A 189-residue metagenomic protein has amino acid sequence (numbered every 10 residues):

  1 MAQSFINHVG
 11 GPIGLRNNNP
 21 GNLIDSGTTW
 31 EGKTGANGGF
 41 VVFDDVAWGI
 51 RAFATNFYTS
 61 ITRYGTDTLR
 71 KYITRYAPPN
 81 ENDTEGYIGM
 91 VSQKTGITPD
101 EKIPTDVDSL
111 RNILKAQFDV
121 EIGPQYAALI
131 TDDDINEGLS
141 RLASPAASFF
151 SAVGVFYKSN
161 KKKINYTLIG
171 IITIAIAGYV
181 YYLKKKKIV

Functional and structural regions predicted by a protein language model:
M1-I164, Y181-V189: Cell-wall polysaccharide-cleaving catalytic domain and substrate-binding groove, primarily in peptidoglycan/chitin
N165-L183: Hydrophobic alpha-helical topogenic segments used for membrane insertion/localization
